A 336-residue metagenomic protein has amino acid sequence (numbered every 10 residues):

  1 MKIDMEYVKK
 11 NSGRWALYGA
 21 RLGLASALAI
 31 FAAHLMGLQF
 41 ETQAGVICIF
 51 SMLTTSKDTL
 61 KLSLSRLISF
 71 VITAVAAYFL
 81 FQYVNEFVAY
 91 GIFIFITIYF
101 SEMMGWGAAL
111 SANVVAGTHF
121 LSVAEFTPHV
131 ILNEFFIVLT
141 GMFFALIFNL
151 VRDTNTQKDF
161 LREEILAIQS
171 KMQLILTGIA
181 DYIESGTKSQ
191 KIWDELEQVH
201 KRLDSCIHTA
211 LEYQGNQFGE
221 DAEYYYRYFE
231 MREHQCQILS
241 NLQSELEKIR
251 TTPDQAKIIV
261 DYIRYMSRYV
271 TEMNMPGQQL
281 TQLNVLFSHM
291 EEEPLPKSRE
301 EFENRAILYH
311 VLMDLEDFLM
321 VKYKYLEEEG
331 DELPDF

Functional and structural regions predicted by a protein language model:
M1-W193: A transmembrane helix-and-boundary motif of multi-pass membrane transporters/channels
R14, D58, D159, Q190 (+5 more regions): Generic alpha-helical secondary structure signal
I49, L53, T97, S101 (+13 more regions): Short, surface-exposed, charged/polar-biased interaction segments
L67-T73, E86-A89, T118-H119, I137-G141 (+7 more regions): Short alpha-helical linear motifs
D153-P253: C-terminal membrane-adjacent module
L176-I179, E223-F336: Soluble C-terminal extramembrane regulatory/interaction domains of multi-pass membrane proteins
